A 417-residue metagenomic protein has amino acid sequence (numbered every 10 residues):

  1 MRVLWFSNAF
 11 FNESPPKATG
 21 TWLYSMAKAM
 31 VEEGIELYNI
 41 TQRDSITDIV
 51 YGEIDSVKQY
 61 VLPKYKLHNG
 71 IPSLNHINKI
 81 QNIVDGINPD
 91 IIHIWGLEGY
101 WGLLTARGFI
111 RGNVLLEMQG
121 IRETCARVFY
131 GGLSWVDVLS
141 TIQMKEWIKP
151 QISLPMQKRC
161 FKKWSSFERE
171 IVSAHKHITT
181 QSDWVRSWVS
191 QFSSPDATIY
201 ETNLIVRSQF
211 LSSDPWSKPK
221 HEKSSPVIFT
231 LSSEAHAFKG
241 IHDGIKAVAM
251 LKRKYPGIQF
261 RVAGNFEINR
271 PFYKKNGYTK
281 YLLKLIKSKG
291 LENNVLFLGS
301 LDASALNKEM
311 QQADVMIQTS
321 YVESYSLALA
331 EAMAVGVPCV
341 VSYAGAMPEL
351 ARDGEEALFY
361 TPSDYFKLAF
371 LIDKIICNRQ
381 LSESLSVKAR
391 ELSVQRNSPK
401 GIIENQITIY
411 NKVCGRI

Functional and structural regions predicted by a protein language model:
M1-T47, Y51-Y60: N-terminal subdomain of nucleotide-sugar transferases
L4, P219-K239, I245-K252, R261-A263: Conserved donor-binding/catalytic core segment of Leloir-type glycosyltransferases
V84, S300, K308-A313: Short alpha-helical donor nucleotide-sugar binding micro-motif in glycosyltransferases
R122, V138-I178: Membrane-proximal helix-turn-helix segments that form the acceptor-binding/catalytic region of lipid-linked
K274-S300: Nucleotide-activated donor-binding/catalytic signature segment of Leloir-type glycosyltransferases, i.e., the conserved
Y321: Aromatic "clamp/platform" in nucleotide-sugar-dependent glycosyltransferases that forms part of the donor/acceptor
P338-V341: Short hydrophobic beta-strand element within catalytic cores of glycosyltransferases and related nucleotide-activated
D353-G354, L358-Y365, K374-R379: Conserved acidic donor-binding segment of nucleotide-sugar-dependent glycosyltransferases
